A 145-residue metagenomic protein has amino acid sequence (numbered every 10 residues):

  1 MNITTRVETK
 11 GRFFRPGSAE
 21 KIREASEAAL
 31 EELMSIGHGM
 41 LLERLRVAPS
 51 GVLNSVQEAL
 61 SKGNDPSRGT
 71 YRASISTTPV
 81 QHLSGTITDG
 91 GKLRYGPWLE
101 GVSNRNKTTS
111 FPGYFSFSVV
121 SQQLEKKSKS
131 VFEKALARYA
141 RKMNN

Functional and structural regions predicted by a protein language model:
M1-I22: N-terminal, Lys/Arg- and Ser/Thr-rich interaction peptides
R15-G17, L30, Y71, F117 (+1 more regions): Generic hydrophobic secondary-structure signal
E20-T109, S130, N144-N145: Short, low-complexity, charged/polar segments at coil/turn and helix-coil boundaries
K21, N106-N145: Lipid-handling modules and contact-site tethers
